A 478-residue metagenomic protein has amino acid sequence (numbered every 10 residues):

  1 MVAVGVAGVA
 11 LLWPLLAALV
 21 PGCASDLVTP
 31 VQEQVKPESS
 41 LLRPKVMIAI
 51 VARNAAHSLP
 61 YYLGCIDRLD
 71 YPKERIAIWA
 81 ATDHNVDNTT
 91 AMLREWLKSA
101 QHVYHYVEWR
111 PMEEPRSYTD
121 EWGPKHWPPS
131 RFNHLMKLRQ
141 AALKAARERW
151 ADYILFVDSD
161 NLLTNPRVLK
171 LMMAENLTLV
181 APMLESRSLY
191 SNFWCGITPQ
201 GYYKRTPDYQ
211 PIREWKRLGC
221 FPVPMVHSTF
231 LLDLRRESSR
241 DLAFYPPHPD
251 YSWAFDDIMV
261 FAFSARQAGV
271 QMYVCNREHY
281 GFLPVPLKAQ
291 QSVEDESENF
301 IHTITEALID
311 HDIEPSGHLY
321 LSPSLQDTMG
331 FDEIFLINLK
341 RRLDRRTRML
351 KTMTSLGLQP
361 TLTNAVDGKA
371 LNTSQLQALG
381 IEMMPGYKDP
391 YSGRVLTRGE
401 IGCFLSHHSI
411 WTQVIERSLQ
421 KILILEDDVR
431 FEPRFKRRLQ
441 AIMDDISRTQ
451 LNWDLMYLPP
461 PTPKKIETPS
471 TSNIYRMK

Functional and structural regions predicted by a protein language model:
W13-Q34: N-terminal signal peptide
S40-L41, G64-R75, N85, E95-A100 (+2 more regions): Short, acidic, metal-binding catalytic loop of nucleotide-sugar glycosyltransferases
V46-A55, Y62, L69, A81-T82 (+2 more regions): A conserved hydrophobic helix/loop-capping motif in glycosyltransferases and polysaccharide synthases
I66, D83-N85, S159, K340 (+1 more regions): Conserved short acidic donor-positioning loop in nucleotide-sugar-dependent glycosyltransferases
N88-D152, L358-L419: Active-site-proximal specificity loops/subdomain of glycosyltransferases
S130, L143-K144, N161-P249, E432-K478: Conserved catalytic core of nucleotide-sugar-dependent glycosyltransferases
K144, W150-L162, Q420-R430: Short beta-strand-to-loop acidic/aromatic patch adjacent to the donor-nucleotide binding site
E185, T229, P249-W253, M259 (+2 more regions): An acidic/histidine-cluster motif and surrounding catalytic segment that typifies divalent-metal-assisted enzyme active
